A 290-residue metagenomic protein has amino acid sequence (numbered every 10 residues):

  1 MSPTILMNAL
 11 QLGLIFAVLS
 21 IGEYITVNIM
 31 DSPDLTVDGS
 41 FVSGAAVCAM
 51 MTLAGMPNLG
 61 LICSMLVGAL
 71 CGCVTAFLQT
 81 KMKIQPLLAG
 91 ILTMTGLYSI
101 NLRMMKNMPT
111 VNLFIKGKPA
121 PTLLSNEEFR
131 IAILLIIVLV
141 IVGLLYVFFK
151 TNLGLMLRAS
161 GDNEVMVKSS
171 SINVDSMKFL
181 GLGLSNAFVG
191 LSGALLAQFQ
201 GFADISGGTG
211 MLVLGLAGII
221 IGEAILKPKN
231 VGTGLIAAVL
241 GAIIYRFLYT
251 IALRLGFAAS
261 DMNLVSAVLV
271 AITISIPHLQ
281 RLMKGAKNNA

Functional and structural regions predicted by a protein language model:
T4-P57, L78-M82, I220-K227: Single transmembrane alpha-helix segments in multi-pass membrane proteins
L12, P86-L87, R130-L135, K178 (+2 more regions): Loop-to-transmembrane alpha-helix initiation sites
E23, M56-T95, L139, L240-G241 (+1 more regions): Alpha-helical transmembrane segments within multi-pass membrane transporters and channels
N28-P33, C73-I115, G201-I205, A217-I236: Short loop segments and helix-boundary regions at transmembrane helix junctions of multi-pass inner-membrane proteins
C71, E127-L212: Helix-loop-helix "hairpin" substructures at the membrane interface of multi-pass membrane proteins
P86, G90-K150, L180, D261 (+1 more regions): Transmembrane helix-bundle core of multi-pass membrane transporters and related energy-transducing complexes
D162-S169, N173-S176, K229, L248-A290: Cytosolic-side transmembrane-helix boundaries in multi-pass membrane proteins
V189, G193, F199-L264: Transmembrane alpha-helical segments in multi-pass inner-membrane proteins
